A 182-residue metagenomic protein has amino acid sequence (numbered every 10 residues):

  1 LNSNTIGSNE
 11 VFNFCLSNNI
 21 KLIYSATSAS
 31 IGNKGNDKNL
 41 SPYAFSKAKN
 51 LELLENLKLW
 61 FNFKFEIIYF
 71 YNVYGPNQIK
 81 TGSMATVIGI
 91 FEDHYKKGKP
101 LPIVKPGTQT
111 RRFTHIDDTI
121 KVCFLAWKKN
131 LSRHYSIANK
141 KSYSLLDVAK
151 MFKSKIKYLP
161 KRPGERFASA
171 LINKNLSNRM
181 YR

Functional and structural regions predicted by a protein language model:
N4, Y43-K47, L51: Active-site YXXXK catalytic motif of short-chain dehydrogenase/reductase
I6-Y43, E66: Conserved Rossmann-fold NAD(P)-dependent oxidoreductase catalytic core, especially the SDR/UDP-sugar
G7-E10, K21, K49-N50, H115-D118: Conserved cofactor-binding/catalytic machinery of classical short-chain dehydrogenase/reductase
L22, A26-T27, E52-N77, P102 (+1 more regions): Conserved beta-loop-beta element that borders a ligand/cofactor-binding pocket
L40-Y43, Y71-A85, K105-I116: Glycine-rich "substrate-gating" loop/helix at the edge of Rossmann-like oxidoreductase active sites
V73, G89-P102, R111-S136: Alpha-helical substrate-binding/gating segment
K97, V122, K128-F167: Mid/C-terminal beta-alpha module of Rossmann-like enzyme folds, strongest in SDR-family dehydrogenases/epimerases
I116, S144-D147, K161-R182: Conserved C-terminal active-site "lid" loop/helix of NAD(P)H-dependent oxidoreductases that clamps the redox cofactor
